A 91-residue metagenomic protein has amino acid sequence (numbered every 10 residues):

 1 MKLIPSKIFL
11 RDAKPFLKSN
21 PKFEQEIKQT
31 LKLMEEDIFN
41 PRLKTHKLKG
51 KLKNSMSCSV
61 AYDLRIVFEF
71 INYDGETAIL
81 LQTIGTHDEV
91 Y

Functional and structural regions predicted by a protein language model:
M1-K2: Absolute protein N-terminus
R11-F16, P21-E24, Y62-R65, E69-Y91: Enriched for short, Lys/Arg-rich terminal
D12, Q29-T30: A ubiquitous structural signal for well-ordered alpha-helices
Q29, G50-K53, F68-N72: Short alpha-helical linear motifs
L33-S57: A short, surface-exposed loop/turn module that caps and links secondary-structure elements
